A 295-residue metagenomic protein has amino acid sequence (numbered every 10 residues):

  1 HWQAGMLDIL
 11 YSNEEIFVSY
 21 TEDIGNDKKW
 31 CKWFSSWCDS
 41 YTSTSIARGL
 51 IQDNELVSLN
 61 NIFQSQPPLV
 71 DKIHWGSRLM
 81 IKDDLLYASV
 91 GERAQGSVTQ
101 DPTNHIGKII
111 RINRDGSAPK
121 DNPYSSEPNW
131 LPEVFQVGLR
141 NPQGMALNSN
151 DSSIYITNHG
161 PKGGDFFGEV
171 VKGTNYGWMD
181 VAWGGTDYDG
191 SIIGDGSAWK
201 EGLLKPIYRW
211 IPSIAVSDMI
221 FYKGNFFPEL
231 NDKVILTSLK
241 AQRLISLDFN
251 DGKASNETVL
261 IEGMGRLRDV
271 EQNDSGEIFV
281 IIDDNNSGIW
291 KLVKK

Functional and structural regions predicted by a protein language model:
H1, G49-V70, H105-G144, G194-I211 (+1 more regions): Blade-edge beta-strand/turn elements of extracellular beta-propeller and related beta-sheet repeat scaffolds
H1-G96, A146-G160, P212-N250, N273-K294: Acidic, Gly/Ser/Thr-rich repeat motifs that build Ca2+-stabilized beta-propeller blades
I110, E169-W199: Mobile, glycine-enriched helix-loop/loop "lid" segments at the mouths of ligand-binding/catalytic clefts that gate
A118-D121, I154-T157, N175-V181: Acidic/polar loop patches that form or flank catalytic/metal-binding clefts of enzymes that bind anionic ligands
W130-E169: Repeat-solenoid scaffold signature
N141, P161-G163, T174-N175, W183-D187 (+1 more regions): Short, catalytically relevant binding-site loops at active-site mouths
L267-D269: Repeated scaffold domains used in trafficking and secretory/extracellular systems, primarily beta-propellers
